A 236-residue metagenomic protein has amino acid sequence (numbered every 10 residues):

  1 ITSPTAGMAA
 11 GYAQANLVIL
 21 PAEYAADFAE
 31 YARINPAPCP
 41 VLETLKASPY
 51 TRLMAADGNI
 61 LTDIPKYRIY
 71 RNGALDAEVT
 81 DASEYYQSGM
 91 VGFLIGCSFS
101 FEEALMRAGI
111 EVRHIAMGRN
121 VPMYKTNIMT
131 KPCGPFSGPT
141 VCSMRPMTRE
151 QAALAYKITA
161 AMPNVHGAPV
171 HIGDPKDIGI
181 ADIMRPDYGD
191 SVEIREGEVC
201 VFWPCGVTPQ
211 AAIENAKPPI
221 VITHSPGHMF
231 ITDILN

Functional and structural regions predicted by a protein language model:
I1-G96, M106-R107, V112, T140-N236: Metallocofactor- and cofactor-centric catalytic cores in central/energy metabolism, strongly enriched
F101, R119-P122, D177-I178: Short, catalytically relevant binding-site loops at active-site mouths
I115-S137: Long, charge-dense
